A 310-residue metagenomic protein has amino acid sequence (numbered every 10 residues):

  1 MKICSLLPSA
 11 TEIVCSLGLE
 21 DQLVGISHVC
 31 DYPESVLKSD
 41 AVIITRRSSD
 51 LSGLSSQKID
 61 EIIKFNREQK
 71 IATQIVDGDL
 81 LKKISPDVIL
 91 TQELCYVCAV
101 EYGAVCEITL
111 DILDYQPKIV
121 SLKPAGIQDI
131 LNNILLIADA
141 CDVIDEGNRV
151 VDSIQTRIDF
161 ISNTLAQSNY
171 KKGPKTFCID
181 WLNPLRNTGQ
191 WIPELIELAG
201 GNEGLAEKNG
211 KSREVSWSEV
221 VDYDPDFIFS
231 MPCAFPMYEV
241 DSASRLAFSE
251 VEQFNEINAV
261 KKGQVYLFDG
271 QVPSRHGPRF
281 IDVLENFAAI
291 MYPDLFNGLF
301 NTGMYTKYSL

Functional and structural regions predicted by a protein language model:
M1-L310: N-terminal ligand-binding lobe of clamshell/alpha-beta domains
